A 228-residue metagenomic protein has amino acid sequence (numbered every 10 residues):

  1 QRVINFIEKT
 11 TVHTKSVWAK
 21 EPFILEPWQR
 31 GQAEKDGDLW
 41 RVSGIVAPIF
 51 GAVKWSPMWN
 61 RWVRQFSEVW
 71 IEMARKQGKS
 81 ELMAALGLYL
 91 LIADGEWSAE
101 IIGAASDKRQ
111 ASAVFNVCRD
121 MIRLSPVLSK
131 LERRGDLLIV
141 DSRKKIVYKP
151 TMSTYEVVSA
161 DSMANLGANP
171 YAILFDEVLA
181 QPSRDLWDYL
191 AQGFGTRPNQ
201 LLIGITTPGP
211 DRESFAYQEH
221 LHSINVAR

Functional and structural regions predicted by a protein language model:
Q1-R228: Phosphate/NTP-binding elements of NTP-utilizing enzymes
